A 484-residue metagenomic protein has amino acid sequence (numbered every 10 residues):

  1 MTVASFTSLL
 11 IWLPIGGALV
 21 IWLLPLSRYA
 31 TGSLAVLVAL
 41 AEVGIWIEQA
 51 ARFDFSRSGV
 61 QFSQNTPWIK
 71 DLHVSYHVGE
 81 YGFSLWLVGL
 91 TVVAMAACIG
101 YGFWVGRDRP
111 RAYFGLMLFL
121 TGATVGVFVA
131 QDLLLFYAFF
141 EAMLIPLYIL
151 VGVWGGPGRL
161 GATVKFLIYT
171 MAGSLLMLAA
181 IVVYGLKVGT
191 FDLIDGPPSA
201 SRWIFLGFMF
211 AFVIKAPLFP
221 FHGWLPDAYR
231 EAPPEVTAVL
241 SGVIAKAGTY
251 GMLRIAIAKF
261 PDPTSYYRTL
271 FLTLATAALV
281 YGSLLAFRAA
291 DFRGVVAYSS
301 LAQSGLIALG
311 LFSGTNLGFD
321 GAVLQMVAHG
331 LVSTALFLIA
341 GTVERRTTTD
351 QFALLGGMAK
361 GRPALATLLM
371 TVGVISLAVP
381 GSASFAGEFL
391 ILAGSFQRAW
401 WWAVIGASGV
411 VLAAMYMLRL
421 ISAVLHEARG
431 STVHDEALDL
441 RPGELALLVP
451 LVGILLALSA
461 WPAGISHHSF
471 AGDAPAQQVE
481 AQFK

Functional and structural regions predicted by a protein language model:
M1-F6, I21-G115, T190: Transmembrane helix-loop-helix hairpins at membrane boundaries of multipass inner-membrane proteins
S8-L13, P110-F119, A297-L301: Short hydrophobic alpha-helical membrane-embedded segments
S8-L23, A35-A51, L90-G102, L120-G122 (+6 more regions): Central hydrophobic cores of alpha-helical transmembrane segments in multi-pass inner-membrane proteins across all
Y29-A39, G161-M171, R362-L365, P442-L448: Alpha-helical transmembrane segments and their helix-start/interface "positive-inside/aromatic belt" motifs in integral
V36-R52, G173-L178, V411, P450-A463: Hydrophobic alpha-helical membrane-insertion segments
N65-T66, F389-S395, S431-L440: Short, membrane-exposed interhelical loops at transmembrane-helix boundaries
A97-F103, G122-L134, L147-A423: Hydrophobic transmembrane alpha-helices and their helix-loop junctions in integral membrane proteins
A232, R362-L365, M417-K484: Cytoplasmic/organellar membrane-interface segments at the starts of transmembrane helices in multi-pass inner-membrane
